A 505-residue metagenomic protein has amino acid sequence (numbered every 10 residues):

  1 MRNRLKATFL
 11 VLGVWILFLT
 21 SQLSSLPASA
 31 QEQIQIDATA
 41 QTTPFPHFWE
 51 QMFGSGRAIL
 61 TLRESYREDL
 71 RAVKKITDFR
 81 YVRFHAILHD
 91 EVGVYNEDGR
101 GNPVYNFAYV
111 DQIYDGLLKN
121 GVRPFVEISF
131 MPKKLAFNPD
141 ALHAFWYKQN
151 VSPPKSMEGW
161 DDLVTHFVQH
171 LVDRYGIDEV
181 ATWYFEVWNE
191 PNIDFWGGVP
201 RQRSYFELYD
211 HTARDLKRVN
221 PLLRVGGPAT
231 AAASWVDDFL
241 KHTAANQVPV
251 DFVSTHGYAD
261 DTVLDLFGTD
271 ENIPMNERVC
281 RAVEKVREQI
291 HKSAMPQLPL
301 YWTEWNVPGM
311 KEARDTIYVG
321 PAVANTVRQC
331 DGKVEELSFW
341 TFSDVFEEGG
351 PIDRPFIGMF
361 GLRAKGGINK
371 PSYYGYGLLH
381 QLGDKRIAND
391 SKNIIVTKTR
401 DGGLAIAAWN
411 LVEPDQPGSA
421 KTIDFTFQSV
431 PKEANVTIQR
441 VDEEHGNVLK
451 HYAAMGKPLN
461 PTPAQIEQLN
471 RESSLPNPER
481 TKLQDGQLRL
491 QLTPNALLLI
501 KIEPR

Functional and structural regions predicted by a protein language model:
M1-T8: N-terminal secretory signal peptides that target proteins for export/translocation
F9-S24: Bacterial N-terminal signal peptides
L26-Y184, R203-A232, V248, H291-Q297 (+4 more regions): Non-catalytic accessory regions flanking glycosidase/transglycosidase catalytic cores in CAZymes
I59-L62, D194-V199, T262-D265, M310-R314 (+1 more regions): A generic structural signal for short coil/turn motifs at secondary-structure boundaries
R63-E64, F137, D238, K311-D315 (+1 more regions): A short acidic (Asp/Glu
L88, F130-P132, N189-I193, A229-A233 (+3 more regions): Active-site-proximal loop/turn and secondary-structure-junction residues that shape catalytic pockets, frequently
D90-V94, K133-H143, I193-W196, D260-L266 (+2 more regions): Short acidic/His/Gly/Ser-rich catalytic and metal-binding motifs that mark active-site loops of diverse hydrolases
R201-E335, P355: Noncatalytic carbohydrate-binding groove/subsite architecture in carbohydrate-active enzymes
